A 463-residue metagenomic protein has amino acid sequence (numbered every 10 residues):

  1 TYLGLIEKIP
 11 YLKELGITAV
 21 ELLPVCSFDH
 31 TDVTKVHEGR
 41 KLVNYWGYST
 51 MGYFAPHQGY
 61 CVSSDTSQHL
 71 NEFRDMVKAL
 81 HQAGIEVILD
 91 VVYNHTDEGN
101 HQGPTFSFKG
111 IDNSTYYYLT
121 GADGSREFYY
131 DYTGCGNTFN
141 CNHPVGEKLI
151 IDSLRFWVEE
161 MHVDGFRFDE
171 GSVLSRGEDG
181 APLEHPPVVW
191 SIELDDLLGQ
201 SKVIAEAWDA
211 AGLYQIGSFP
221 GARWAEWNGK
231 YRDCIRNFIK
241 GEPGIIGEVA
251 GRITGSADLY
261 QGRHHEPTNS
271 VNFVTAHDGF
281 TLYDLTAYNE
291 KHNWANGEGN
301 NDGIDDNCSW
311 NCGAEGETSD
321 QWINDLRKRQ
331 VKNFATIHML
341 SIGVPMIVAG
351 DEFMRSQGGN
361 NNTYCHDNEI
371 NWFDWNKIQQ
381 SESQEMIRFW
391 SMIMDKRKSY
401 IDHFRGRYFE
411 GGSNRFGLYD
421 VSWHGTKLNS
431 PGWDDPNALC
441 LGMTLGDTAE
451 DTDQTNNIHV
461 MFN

Functional and structural regions predicted by a protein language model:
Y2-H162, R167-L194, L213, L259: Substrate-binding/active-site clefts of carbohydrate-active enzymes
I6-P10, E14, V77, L154-V158 (+6 more regions): Non-transmembrane alpha-helical segments in soluble domains of secreted/periplasmic/extracellular proteins
V36-T50, Q357-S391: Extended hydrophobic/aromatic segments used for targeting, binding, or gating
G59, G136-F139, S172-V173, C312-N324 (+1 more regions): Glycine- and acidic
S67, T138-E147, R155, D374-R397: A short, structured beta-strand-centered segment in the mid-to-C-terminal lobe of catalytic cores from group-transfer
S175-D179, L183-A349, F353-M354, N362-H366 (+3 more regions): Conserved alpha/beta catalytic core and glycan-binding cleft of carbohydrate-active enzymes
T426-G446: Charged, flexible boundary elements
